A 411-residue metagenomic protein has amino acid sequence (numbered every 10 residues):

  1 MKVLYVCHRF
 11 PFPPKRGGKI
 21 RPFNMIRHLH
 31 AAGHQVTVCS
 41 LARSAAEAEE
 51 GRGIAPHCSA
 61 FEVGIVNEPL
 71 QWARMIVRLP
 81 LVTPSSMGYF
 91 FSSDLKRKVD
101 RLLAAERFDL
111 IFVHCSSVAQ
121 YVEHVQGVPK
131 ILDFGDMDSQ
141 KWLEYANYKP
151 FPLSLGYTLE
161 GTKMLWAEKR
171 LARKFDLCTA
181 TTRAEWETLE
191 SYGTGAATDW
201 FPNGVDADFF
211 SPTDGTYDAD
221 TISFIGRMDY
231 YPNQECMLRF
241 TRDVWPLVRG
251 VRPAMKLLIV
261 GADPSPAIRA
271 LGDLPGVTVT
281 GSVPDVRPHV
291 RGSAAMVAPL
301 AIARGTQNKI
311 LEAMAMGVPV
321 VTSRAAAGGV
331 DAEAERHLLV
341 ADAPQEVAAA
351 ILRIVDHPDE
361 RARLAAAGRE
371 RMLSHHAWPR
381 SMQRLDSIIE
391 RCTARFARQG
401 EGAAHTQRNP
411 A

Functional and structural regions predicted by a protein language model:
M1-E62, A104-E106, R408-A411: N-terminal subdomain of nucleotide-sugar transferases
H8, E68-Y89, L132-K169, R227: Acceptor-binding helix/loop patch of EC 2.4 sugar-transfer enzymes, predominantly nucleotide-sugar-dependent
I131-L132, S139, Y157-L165, K169-P212: Donor nucleotide-sugar binding/catalytic pocket of nucleotide-sugar-dependent glycosyltransferases
R173, S191, G195, D199-G292: Conserved catalytic-core segment of nucleotide-activated headgroup transferases in glycan assembly
D176, G276, R291-G305, M316-P319: Acidic donor-binding loop of glycosyltransferase active sites
K309-E312, P319-S323, L339: Short hydrophobic beta-strand element within catalytic cores of glycosyltransferases and related nucleotide-activated
L338-Q345, R353-D359: Conserved acidic donor-binding segment of nucleotide-sugar-dependent glycosyltransferases
E360-S374, S381-R384: A short, well-ordered alpha-helix in the C-terminal region of glycosyltransferases
